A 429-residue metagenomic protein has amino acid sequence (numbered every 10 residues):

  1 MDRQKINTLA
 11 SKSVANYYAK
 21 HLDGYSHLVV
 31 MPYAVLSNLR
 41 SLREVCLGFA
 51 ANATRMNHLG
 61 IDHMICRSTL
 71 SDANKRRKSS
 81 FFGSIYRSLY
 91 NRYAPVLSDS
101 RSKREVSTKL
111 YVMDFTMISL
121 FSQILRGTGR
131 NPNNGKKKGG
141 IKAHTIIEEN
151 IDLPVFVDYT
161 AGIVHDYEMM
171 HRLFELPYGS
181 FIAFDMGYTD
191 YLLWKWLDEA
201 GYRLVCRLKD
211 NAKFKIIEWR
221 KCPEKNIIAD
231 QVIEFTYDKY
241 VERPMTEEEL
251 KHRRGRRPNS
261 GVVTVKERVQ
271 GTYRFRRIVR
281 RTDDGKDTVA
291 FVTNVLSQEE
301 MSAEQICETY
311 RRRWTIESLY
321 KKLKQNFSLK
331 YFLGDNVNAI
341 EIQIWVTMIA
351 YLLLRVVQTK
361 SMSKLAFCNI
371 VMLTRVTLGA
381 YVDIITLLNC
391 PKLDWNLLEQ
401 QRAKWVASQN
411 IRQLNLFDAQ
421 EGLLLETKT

Functional and structural regions predicted by a protein language model:
M1-E44, G48, R77, S84-I85 (+3 more regions): Single, function-defining residue in the core of a domain
H58-S79, R87: Major-groove recognition helix of helix-turn-helix-like DNA-binding domains
F81-Y93: Short Lys/Arg-enriched helix C-cap and helix-to-coil transition segments that create basic nucleic-acid-contact patches
Y93-S98, Y167: A short, well-structured juxtamembrane/interface segment
G129-N131: Conserved mixed alpha/beta core segments that line enzyme active sites in large multi-domain catalysts
